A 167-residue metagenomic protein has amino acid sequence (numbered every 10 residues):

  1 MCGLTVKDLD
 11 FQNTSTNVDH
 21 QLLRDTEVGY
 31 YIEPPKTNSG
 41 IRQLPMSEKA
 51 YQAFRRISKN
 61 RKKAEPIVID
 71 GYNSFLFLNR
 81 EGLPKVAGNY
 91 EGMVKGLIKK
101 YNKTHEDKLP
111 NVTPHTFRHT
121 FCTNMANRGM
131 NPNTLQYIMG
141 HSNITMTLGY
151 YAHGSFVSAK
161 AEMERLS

Functional and structural regions predicted by a protein language model:
M1-L4, L135: Alpha-helix N-cap/helix-start motif at helix boundaries, enriched for small hydrophobics
G3-K62: Conserved tyrosine-mediated DNA breakage-rejoining catalytic core shared by Y-recombinases
D8, T120, S142, G154-S158: The DNA-recognition helices of helix-turn-helix-type DNA-binding domains
D8-S15, M130-G149: Short, polar N-cap/turn motifs at the start of nucleic acid-interacting alpha helices
D19, S47, L78-R80, A152: Residue-level detector of conserved, well-ordered beta-strand and adjacent loop positions that form binding/recognition
L23-I32, R128, G149, H153-S167: DNA/chromatin major-groove-contacting recognition/catalytic segments
L44, K62-F75, R80-P84, G88-Y137 (+1 more regions): Short, basic (Lys/Arg/His-rich) helix/loop patches that form interaction surfaces in the mid-to-C-terminal regions
Q52-R56, M146, A161: Short, solvent-exposed alpha-helical surface patches in well-structured domains
